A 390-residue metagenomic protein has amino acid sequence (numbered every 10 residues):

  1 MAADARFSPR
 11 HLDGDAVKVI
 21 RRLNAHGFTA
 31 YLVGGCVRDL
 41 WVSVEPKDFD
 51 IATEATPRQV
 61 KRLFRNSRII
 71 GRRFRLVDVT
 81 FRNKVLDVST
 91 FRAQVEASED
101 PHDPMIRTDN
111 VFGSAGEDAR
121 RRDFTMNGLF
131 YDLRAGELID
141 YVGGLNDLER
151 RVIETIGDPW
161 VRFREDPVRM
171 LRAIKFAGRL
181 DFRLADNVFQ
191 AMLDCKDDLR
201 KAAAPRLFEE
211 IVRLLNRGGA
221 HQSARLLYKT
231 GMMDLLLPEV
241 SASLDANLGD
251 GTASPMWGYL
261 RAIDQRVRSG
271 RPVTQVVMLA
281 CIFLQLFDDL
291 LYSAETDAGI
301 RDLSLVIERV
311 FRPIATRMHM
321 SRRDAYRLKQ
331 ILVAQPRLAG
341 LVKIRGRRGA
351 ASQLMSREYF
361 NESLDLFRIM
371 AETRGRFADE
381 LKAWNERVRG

Functional and structural regions predicted by a protein language model:
M1-G390: Catalytic cores of the polymerase beta-like nucleotidyltransferase superfamily and closely associated nucleotide
